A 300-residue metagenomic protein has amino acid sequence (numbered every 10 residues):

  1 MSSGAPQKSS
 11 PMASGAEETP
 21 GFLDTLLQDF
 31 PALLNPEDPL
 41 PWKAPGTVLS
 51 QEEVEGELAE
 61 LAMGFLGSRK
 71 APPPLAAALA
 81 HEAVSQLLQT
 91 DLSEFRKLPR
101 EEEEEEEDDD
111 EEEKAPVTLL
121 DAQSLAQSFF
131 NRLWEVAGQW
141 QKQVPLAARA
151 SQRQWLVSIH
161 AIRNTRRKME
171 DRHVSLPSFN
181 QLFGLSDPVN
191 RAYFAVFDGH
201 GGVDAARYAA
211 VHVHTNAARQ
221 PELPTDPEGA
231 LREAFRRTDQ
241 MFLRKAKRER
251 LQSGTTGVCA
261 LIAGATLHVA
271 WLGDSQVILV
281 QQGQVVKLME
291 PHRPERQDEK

Functional and structural regions predicted by a protein language model:
M1-K300: PP2C/PPM-type serine/threonine phosphatase catalytic core, specifically the conserved beta-strand-loop-alpha-helix
